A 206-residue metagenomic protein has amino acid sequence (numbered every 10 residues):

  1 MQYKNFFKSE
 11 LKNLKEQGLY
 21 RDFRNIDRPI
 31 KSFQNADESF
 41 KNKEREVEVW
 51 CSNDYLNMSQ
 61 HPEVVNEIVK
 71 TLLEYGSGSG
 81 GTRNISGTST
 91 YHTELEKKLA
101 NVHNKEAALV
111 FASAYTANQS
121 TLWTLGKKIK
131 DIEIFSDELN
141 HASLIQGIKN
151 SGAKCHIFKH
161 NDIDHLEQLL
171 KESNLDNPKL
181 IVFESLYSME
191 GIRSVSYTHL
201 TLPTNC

Functional and structural regions predicted by a protein language model:
Q2, S9, N13-Y75: N-terminal "arm"/small-domain region of PLP-dependent enzymes with the aminotransferase-like
N57-M58, I85-T88, A142, L186-G191: Short, small-residue-enriched loops and turns at beta-alpha junctions that line or gate enzyme active sites
V65-S113: Conserved N-terminal alpha-helix of the aminotransferase class I/II PLP-enzyme fold
S113, F135-S151: Substrate-binding/gating loop at the entrance of the active-site cleft, primarily in PLP-dependent aminotransferase-like
T121-A142: Conserved PLP-anchoring active-site segment centered on the Schiff-base-forming lysine
K159, I163, L175, K179-S185 (+2 more regions): Pyridoxal 5′-phosphate
H199-C206: Single conserved hydrophobic/aromatic residue that forms the stacking wall/gate of nucleotide- or nucleobase-binding
